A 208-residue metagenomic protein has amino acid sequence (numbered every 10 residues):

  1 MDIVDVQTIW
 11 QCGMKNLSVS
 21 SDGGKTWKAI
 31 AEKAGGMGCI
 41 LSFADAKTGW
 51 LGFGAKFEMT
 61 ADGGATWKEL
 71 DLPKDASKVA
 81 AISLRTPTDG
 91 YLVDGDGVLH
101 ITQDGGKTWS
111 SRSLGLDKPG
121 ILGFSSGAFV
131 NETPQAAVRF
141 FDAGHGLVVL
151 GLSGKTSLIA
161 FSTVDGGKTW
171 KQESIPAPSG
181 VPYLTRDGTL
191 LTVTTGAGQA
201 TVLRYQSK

Functional and structural regions predicted by a protein language model:
M1-K208: Extracellular glycan-interacting surfaces
